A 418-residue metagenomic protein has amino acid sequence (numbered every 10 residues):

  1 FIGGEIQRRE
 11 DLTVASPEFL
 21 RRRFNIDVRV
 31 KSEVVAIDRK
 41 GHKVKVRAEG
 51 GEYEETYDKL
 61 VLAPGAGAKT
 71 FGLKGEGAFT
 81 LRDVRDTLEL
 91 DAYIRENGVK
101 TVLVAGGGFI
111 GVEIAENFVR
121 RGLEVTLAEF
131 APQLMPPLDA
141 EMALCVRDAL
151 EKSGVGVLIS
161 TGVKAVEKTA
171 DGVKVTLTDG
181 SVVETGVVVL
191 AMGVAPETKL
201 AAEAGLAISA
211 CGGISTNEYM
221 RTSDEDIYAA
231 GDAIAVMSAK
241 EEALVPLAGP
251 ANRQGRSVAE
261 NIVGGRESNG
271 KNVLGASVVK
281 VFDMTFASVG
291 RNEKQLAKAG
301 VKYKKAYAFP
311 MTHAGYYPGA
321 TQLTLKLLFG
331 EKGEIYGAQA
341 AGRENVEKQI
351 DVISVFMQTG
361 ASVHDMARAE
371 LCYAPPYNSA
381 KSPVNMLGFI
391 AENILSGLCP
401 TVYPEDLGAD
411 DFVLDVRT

Functional and structural regions predicted by a protein language model:
F1, A233-E344, P375-S379, P383-V384 (+1 more regions): Mid-to-C-terminal Rossmann-like scaffold of FAD/NAD(P)H-dependent oxidoreductases
F1-D27, A115-L138, N269, A276 (+3 more regions): Beta1-alpha1 glycine-rich phosphate/pyrophosphate-binding loop at the start of Rossmann-like nucleotide-binding domains
F1-K59, D139-G156, K294-Q295, M386 (+1 more regions): N-terminal Rossmann-like dinucleotide/flavin-binding domain of flavoprotein oxidoreductases that bind FAD/FMN
L12-T13, T101-V102, F109-E167, L247-A251 (+1 more regions): Rossmann-like dinucleotide-binding cores of NAD(P)H-dependent redox enzymes
R29-A48, E55, R120-T216: A Rossmann-like FAD-binding core segment of flavoenzymes
V61, V189, A201, L414-D415: Hydrophobic beta-strand scaffold positions of dinucleotide-using enzymes
P64-R121, G156-V157, A210, T216-E218: Glycine-rich dinucleotide-binding loop and its adjacent helix/turn
E76-G98, K174-T176, S181-E260, V352 (+1 more regions): FAD-site-proximal beta/loop scaffold in flavoenzymes
